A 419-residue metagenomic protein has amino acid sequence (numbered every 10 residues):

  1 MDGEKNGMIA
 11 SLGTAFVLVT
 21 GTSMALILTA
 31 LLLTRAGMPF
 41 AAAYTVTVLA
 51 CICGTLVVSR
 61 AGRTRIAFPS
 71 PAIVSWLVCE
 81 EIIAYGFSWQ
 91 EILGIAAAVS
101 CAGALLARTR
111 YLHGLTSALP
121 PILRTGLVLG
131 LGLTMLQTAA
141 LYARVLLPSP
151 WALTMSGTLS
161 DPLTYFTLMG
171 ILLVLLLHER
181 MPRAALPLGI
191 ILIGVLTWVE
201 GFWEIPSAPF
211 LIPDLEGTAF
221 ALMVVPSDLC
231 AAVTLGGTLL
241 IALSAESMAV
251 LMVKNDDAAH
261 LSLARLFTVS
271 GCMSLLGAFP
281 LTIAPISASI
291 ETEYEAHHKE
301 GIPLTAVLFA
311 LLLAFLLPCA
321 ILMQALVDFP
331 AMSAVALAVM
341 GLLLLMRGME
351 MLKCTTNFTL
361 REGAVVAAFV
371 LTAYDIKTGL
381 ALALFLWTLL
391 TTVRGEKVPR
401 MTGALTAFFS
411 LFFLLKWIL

Functional and structural regions predicted by a protein language model:
M1-A42, L153-S156, P182-H260, L411: Helix-loop-helix hairpins and the membrane-proximal interhelical loops of multi-pass alpha-helical transport proteins
D2-A30, A50-C51, V58-R60, R65-L131 (+1 more regions): Helix-loop-helix junctions within the multi-pass membrane cores of secondary transporters/permeases
G7, I27, Y44, V48 (+12 more regions): Conserved active-site and cofactor/substrate-binding residues in soluble primary-metabolism enzymes
M8, S149, D161, Y165 (+5 more regions): Alpha-helix initiation/capping motif
A42-V46, A67-F68: Transmembrane-helix signature of polytopic, membrane-embedded enzymes that assemble or transfer cell-envelope glycans
L56, E80-E81, L240, S244 (+5 more regions): Hydrophobic transmembrane alpha-helical segments of multi-pass transport and channel proteins
Y85-V199, L304-L419: Membrane-embedded alpha-helical modules
